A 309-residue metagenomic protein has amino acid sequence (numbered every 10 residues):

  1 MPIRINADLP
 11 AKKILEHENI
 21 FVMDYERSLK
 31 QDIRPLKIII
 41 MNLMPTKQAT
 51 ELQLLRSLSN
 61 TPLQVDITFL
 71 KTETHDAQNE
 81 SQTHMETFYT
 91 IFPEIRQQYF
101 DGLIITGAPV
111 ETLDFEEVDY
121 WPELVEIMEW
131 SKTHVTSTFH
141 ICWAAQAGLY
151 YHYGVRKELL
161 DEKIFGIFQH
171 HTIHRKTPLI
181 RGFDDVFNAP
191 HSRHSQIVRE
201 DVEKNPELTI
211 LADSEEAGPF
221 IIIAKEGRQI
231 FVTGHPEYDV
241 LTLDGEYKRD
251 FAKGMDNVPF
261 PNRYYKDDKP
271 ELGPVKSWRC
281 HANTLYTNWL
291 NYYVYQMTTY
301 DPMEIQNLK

Functional and structural regions predicted by a protein language model:
M1-T74, Y89, I95, Y99 (+3 more regions): Amide-donor transfer/coupling interface in amidating biosynthetic enzymes
Q53-L55, H84, E117-Y120, Y153-R156 (+2 more regions): Short, glycine/charged-enriched secondary-structure capping and boundary segments
E73-E86: N-terminal beta-loop-helix "entrance" segment that forms/cooperates in small-molecule cofactor or anionic ligand
G102: Short, Asp-centered acidic motifs that coordinate Mg2+ and/or phosphate in catalytic or ligand-binding sites
I105-H174: Cysteine-nucleophile active-site neighborhood
